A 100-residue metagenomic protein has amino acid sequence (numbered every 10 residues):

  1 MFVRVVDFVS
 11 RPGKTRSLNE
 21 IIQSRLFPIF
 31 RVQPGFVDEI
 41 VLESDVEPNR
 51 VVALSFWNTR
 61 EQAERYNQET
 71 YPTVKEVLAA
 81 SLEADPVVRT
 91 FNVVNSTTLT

Functional and structural regions predicted by a protein language model:
F2, V9, I40-N49, P72-T100: Glycine-rich beta-strand-turn "strand-cap" elements at beta-sheet edges
F8-V9, F56: A short, mixed-charge helix-start or loop-turn motif at secondary-structure junctions
V9-I22: Short, surface-exposed ligand-recognition loops at beta-strand->loop->(often short) alpha-helix junctions that present
P12, E47-P48, N58-A63: Short, charged/polar surface micro-motifs in flexible loops or helix N-caps
K14-R16, F27-I29, V41-S44, R65: Intrinsically disordered, low-complexity segments enriched in polar/charged residues with Gly/Pro, especially when
S24, I29-V37, F56-R89: An amphipathic, aromatic/His-enriched active-site/gating alpha helix that lines ligand/cofactor pockets
